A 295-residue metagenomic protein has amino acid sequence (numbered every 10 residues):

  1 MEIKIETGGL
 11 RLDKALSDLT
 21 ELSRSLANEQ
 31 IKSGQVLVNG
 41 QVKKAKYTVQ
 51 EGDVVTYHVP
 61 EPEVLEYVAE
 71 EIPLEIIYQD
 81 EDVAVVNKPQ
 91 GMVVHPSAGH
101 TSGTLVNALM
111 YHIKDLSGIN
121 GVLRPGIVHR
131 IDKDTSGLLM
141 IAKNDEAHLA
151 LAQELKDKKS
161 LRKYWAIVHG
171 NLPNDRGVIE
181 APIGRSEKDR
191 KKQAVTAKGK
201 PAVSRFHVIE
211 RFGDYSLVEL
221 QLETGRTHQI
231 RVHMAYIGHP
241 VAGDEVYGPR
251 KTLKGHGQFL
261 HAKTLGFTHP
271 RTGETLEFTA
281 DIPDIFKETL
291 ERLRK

Functional and structural regions predicted by a protein language model:
M1-K295: RNA pseudouridine synthases
